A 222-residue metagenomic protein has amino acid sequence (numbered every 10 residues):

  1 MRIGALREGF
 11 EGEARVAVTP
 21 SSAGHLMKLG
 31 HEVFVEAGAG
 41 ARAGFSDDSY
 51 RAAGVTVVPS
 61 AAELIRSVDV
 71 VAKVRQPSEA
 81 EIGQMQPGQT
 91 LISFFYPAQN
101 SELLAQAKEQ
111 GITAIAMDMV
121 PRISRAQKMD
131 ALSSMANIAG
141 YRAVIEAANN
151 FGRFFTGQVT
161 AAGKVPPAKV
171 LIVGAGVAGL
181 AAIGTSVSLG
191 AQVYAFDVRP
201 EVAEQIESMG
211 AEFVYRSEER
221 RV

Functional and structural regions predicted by a protein language model:
M1-Q106, Q110: An N-terminal-biased, well-structured beta-alpha scaffold segment characteristic of Rossmann-like dinucleotide-binding
R2, E8, E79-K169: Glycine/serine-rich phosphate-binding loop and adjoining beta1-alpha1 elements at the start of nucleotide-handling
K28-E32, V55-T56, V70-K73, E109-T113 (+3 more regions): Generic secondary-structure signature for well-ordered alpha-helical cores
F34-F45, L189-R216: NAD(P)-binding Rossmann-fold cofactor-contacting core
E63-I65, G83-Q86, A161-P166, T185-V187 (+1 more regions): Solvent-exposed alpha-helices and their adjacent loops that cap or buttress functional pockets in soluble metabolic
G174-G176: Glycine-rich Rossmann-fold phosphate-binding loop(s) that bind the pyrophosphate of adenine dinucleotide cofactors
G179-L180: N-terminal Rossmann-fold NAD(P) dinucleotide-binding loop
E219-V222: Conserved small/polar residues in nucleotide/adenosyl-binding loops
